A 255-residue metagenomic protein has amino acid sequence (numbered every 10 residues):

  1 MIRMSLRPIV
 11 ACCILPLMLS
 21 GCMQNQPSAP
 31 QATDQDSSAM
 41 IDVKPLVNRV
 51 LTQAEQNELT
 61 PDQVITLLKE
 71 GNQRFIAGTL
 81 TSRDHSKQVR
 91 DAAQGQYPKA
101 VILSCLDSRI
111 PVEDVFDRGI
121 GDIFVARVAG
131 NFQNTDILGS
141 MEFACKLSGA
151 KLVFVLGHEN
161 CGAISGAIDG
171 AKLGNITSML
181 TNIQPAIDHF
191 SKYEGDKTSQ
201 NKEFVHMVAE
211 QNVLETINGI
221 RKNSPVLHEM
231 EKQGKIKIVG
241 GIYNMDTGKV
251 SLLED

Functional and structural regions predicted by a protein language model:
M1-V10: Bacterial N-terminal signal peptides that target proteins for export
M18-G21: C-terminal motif of bacterial Sec signal peptides marking the signal peptidase cleavage site
M23-G95, G121, G130-E142, K146-S148 (+1 more regions): Divalent-metal-activated hydrolytic enzyme cores
A100-V101, F124-V128: Short glycine-rich or small-residue beta-strand-to-loop segments that form or flank ligand, phosphate, metal/Fe-S
S104-R109, A129-F132, H158: Short glycine-enriched loops at secondary-structure junctions
D107-A126: Catalytic core of membrane glycerolipid acyltransferases/transacylases, capturing the structured, soluble-facing
V155: Conserved functional hotspot residues or short segments at active or partner-binding sites across diverse domains
